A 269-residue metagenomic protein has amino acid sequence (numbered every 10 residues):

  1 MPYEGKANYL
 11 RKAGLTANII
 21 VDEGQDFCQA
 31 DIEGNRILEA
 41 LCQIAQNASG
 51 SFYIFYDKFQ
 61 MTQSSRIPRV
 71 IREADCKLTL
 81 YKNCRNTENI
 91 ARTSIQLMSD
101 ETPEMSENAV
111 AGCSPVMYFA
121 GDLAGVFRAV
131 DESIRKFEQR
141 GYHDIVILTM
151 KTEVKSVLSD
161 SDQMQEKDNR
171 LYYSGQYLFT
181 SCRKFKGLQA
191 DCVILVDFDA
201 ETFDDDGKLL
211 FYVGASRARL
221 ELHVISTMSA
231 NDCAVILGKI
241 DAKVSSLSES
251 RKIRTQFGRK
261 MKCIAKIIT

Functional and structural regions predicted by a protein language model:
M1-Y9, A13-I268: Conserved helicase motor core of SF1/SF2 NTP-dependent helicases
